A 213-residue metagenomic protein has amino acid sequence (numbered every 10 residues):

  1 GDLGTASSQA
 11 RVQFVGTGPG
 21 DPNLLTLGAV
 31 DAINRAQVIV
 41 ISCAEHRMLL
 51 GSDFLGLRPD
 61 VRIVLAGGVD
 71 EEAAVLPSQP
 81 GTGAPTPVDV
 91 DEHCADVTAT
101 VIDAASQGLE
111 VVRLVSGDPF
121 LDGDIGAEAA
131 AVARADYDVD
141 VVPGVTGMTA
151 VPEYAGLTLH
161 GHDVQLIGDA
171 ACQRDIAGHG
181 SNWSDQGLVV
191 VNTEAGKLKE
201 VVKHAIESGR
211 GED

Functional and structural regions predicted by a protein language model:
G1-V142: Class I S-adenosyl-L-methionine
D2-G4, G28-V30, G156, A177-S181 (+1 more regions): A generic local secondary-structure boundary/capping motif
A10, D21, S116-Q186: Class I SAM-dependent methyltransferase SAM-binding "motif I" and its flanking Rossmann-like core
A36-V40, A104-G108, A135, Y154-T158 (+1 more regions): Change "in soluble alpha/beta enzymes" to "in soluble alpha/beta proteins
H46, H93, H160-H162, H179 (+1 more regions): Histidine (H) residue identity feature
H46-M48, D70-A73, T146-A150, Q173 (+1 more regions): Short gly/pro/ser/thr-enriched loop/turn and capping motifs at secondary-structure boundaries
D91-D96, L166-I176, A195-K197: A general structural motif
D175-D213: Conserved anion/nucleotide-ligand pocket segment
